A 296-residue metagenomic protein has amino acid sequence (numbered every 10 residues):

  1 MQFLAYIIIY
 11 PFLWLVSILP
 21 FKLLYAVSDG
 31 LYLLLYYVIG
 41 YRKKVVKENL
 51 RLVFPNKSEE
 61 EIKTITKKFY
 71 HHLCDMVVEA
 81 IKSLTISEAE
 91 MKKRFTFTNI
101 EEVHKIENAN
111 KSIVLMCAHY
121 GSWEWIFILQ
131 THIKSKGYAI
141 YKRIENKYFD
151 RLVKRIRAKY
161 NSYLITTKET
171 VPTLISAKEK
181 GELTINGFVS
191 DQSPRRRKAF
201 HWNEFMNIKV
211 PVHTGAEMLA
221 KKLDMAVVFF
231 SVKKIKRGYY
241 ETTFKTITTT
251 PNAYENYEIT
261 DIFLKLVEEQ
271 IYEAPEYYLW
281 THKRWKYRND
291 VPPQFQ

Functional and structural regions predicted by a protein language model:
M1-C117, V153-R155, N161: Membrane-anchoring hydrophobic helices of lipid-metabolizing enzymes
P11, V45, E101, W125 (+3 more regions): Short Gly/charged-rich anion-binding patches and loops
L35, M91, Y141-K142, E204-F205 (+1 more regions): A generic structural signal for short
K57, T64-K67, K105, H132 (+1 more regions): Non-catalytic C-terminal accessory region of glycerolipid acyltransferases and related lyso-lipid remodeling enzymes
I62, E145, F149, I259: Hydrophobic (often cysteine-bearing) scaffold residues that line and stabilize catalytic clefts of nucleotide/cofactor
F95, I113, G137, N186 (+1 more regions): A broad, low-specificity signal marking well-ordered, structured residues that form hydrophobic/aromatic
E107-K168, R195-E204, I208: Catalytic core of membrane glycerolipid acyltransferases/transacylases, capturing the structured, soluble-facing
